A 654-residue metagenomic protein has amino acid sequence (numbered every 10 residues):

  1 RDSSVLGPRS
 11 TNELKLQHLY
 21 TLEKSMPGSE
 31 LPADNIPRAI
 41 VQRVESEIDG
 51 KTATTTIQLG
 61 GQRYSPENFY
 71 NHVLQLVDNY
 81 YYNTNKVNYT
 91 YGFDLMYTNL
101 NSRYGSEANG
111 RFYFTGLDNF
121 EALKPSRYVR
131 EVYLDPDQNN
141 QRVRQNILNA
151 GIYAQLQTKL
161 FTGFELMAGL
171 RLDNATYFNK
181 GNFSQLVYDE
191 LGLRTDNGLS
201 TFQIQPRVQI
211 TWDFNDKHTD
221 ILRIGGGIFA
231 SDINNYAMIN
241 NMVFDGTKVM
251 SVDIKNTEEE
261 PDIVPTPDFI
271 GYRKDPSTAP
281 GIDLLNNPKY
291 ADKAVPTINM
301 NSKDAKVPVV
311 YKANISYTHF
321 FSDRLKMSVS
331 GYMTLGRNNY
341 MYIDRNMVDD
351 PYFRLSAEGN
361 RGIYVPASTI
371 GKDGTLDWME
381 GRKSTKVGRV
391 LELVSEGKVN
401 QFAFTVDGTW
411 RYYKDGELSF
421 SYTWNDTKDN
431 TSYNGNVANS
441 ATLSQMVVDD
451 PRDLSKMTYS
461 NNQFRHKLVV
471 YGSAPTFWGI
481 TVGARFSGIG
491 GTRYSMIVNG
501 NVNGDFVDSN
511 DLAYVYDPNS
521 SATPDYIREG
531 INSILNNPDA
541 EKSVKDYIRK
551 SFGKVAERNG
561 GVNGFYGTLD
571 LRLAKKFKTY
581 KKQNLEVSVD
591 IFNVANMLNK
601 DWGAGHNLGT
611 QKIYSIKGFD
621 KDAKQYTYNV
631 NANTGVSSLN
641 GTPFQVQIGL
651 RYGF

Functional and structural regions predicted by a protein language model:
R1-I152, D189, D344, P351-R361 (+2 more regions): Replace "related TpsB outer-membrane translocases also match" with "some related outer-membrane beta-barrels such as
R9-N12, V87-Y89, G163-L166, H218-D220 (+4 more regions): Repeated loop/turn-to-beta-strand initiation elements of outer-membrane beta-barrel proteins
L14-Y20, Y91-Y97, A168-N174, I224-I228 (+5 more regions): Transmembrane beta-barrel strands of outer-membrane/channel proteins
L16, H72-D78, F93, L148-A154 (+6 more regions): Hydrophobic, lipid-facing positions within transmembrane beta-strands of outer-membrane proteins
I48-T54, K180-Q205, Q209-E392, M446-V448 (+3 more regions): Solvent-exposed loop/turn elements at secondary-structure boundaries
A175, F320, R324, S328-M496: Gram-negative outer-membrane beta-barrel transporters
F244, N599-F654: C-terminal beta-signal and terminal closure region of outer-membrane beta-barrel proteins
T481-K581, E586, K612-T634: Extracytoplasmic gating/loop element in the C-terminal half of outer-membrane beta-barrel translocons and assembly
